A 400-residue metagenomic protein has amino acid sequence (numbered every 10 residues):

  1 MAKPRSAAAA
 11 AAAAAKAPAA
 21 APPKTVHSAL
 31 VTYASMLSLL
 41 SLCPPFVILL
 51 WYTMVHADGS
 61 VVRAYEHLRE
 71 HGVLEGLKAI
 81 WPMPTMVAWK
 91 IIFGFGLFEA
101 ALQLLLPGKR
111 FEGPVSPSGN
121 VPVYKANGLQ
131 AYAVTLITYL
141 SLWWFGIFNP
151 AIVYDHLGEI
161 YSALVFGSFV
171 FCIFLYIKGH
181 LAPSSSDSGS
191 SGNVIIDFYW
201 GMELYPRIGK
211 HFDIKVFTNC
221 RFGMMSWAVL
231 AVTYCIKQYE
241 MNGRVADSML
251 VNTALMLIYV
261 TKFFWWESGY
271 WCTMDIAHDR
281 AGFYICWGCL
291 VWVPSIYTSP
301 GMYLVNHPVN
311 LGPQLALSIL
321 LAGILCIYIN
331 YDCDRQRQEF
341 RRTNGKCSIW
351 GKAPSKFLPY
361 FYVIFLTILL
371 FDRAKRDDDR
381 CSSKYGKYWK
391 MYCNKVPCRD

Functional and structural regions predicted by a protein language model:
A2-D400: Membrane-anchoring alpha-helices and their flanking helix-loop junctions
